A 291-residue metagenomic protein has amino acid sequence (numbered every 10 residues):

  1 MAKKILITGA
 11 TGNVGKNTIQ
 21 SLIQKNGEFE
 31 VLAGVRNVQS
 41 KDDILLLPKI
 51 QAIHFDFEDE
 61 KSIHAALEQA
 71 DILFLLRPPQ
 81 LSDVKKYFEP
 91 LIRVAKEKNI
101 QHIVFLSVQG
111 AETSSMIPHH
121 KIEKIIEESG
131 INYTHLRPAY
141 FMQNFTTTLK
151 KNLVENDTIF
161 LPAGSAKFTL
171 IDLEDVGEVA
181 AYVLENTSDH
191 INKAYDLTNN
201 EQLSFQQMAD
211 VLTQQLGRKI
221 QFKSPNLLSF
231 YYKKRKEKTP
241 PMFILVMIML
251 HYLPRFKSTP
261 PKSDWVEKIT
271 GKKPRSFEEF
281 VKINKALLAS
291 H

Functional and structural regions predicted by a protein language model:
A2-G27: N-terminal Rossmann NAD(P)H-binding glycine-rich loop of SDR-like oxidoreductase domains
L6, A33-K98: NAD(P)H-binding glycine-rich loop region in Rossmannoid oxidoreductase-like domains and their noncatalytic homologs
P78-N156: Glycine-/Pro-rich loop/turn segments that contact NAD(P) or position catalytic residues in Rossmann-like domains
F145-K151, V183-A194, P260, S290-H291: Glycine/proline-rich active-site loop of Rossmann-fold NAD(P)-dependent oxidoreductases
P162-V183, K193, S204: Substrate-positioning beta->alpha
K167-E174, T198-Q214, L228-F230, R275-S276: Substrate-binding strand-loop-helix patch in Rossmann-like NAD(P)-dependent oxidoreductase/epimerase domains
Y195, L212-K257: Terminal hydrophobic/aromatic helix or amphipathic segment near a protein terminus
W265-H291: Amphipathic terminal alpha-helices
